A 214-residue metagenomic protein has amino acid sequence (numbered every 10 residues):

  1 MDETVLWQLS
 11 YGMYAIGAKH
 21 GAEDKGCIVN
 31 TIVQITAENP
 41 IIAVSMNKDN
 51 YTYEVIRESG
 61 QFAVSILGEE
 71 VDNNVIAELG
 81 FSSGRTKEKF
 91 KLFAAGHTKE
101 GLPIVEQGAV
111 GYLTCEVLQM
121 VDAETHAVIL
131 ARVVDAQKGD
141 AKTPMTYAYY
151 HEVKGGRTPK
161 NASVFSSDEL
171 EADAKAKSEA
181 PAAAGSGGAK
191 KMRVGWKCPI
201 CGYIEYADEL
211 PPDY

Functional and structural regions predicted by a protein language model:
M1-R193, E205: Basic, polyanion-binding surface patches
M192-G195, L210: Processing junctions and N-termini across compartments
C198-C201, Y214: Short cysteine-rich clusters marking metal-coordination/redox-active sites
A207-Y214: Short linker/helix segments within small regulatory modules
